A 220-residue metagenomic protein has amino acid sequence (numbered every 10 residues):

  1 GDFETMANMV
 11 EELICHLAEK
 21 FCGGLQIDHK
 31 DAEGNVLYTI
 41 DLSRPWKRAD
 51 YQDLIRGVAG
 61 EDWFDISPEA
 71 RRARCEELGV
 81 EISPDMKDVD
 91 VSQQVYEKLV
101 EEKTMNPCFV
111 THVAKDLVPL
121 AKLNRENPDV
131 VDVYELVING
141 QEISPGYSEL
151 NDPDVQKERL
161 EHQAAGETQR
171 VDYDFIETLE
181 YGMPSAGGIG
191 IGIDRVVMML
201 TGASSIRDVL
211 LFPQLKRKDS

Functional and structural regions predicted by a protein language model:
G1-A18, D41, P45-S220: A translation/RNA-centric and nucleic-acid-associated enzymatic feature enriched in Class II aminoacyl-tRNA synthetases
F21-Y38: Short, glycine/acidic-rich hinge or "gate" loops at secondary-structure transitions that mediate conformational
